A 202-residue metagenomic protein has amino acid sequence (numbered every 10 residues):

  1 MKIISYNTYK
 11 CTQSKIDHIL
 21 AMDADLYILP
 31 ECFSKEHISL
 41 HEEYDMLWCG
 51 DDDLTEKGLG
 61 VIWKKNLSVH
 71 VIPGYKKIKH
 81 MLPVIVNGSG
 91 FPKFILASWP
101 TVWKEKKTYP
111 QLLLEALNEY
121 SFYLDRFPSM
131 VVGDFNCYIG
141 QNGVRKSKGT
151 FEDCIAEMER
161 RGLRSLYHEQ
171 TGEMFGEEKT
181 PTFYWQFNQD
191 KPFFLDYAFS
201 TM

Functional and structural regions predicted by a protein language model:
M1-E42, D51-E56: N-terminal, active-site-proximal structural segment of metallo-dependent hydrolase catalytic domains
M1-Y9, F91-K104, V132: Active-site-proximal beta-strand elements of phosphoester/diester hydrolases
Y9, F33, S68, W99-T101 (+3 more regions): Catalytic metal-binding/acid-base residues of hydrolase active sites
T12-S14, K35-I38, W103-E105, Y138-N142 (+1 more regions): Short catalytic/ligand-binding loop motif for oxyanion handling, primarily in non-cytosolic enzymes, centered on
A21-M22, G88-G90, Y123-F127: Glycine-rich phosphate-binding loop signature in dinucleotide/nucleotide-binding domains
L26, L113-A198: Metal-dependent phosphoesterases centered on the DNase I-like endonuclease/exonuclease/phosphatase
C32-V102: Structured beta-strand-rich core segments of catalytic domains in phosphoester-bond hydrolases
V71-I72, L96-L114, I139-R145: Surface-exposed cleft-lining segments at the edges of enzyme active sites
